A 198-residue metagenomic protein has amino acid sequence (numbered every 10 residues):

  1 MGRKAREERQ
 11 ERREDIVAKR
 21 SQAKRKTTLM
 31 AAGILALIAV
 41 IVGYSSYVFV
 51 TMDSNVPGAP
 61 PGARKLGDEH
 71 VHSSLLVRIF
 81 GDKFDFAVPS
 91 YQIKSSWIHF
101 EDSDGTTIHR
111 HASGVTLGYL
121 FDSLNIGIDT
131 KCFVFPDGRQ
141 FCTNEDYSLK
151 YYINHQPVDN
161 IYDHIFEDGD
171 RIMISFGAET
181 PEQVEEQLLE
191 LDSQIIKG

Functional and structural regions predicted by a protein language model:
G2-G198: Ubiquitin-like/PB1-type beta-grasp interaction modules and other compact soluble beta-rich domains
